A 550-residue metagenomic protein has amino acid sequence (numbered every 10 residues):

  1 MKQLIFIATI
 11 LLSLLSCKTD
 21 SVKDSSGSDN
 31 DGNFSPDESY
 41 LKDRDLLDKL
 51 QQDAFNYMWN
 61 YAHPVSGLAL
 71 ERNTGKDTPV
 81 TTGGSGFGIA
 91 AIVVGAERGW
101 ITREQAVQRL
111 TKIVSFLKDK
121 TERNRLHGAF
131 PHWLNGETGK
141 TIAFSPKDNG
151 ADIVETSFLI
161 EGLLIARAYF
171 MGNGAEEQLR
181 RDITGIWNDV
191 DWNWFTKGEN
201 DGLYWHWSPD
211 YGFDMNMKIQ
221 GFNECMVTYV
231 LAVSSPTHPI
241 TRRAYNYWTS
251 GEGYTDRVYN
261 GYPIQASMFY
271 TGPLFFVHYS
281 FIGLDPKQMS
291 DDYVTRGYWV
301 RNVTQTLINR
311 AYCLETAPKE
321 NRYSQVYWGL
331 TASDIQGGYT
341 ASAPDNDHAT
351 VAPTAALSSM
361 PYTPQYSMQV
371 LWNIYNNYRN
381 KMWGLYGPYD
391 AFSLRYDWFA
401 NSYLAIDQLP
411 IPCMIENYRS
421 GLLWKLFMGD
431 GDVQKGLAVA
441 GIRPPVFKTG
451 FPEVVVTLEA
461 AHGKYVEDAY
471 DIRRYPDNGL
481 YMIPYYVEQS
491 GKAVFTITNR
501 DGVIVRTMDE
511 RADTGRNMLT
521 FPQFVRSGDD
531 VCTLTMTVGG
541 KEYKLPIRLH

Functional and structural regions predicted by a protein language model:
M1-L4: Positively charged n-region of N-terminal signal peptides that target proteins for export
F6-L11: Hydrophobic helical h-region of N-terminal Sec-dependent signal peptides in bacterial secretory/periplasmic proteins
L14-S16: C-terminal motif of bacterial Sec signal peptides marking the signal peptidase cleavage site
K18-D20: Bacterial signal peptide processing site
D29-V455: Ser/Thr/Asn(+Pro)-rich, low-complexity disordered segments
V456-A469, R473, N478-I483, D529-H550: C-terminal tail/sorting-segment detector
G479-L480, K492, I504-G528, Y543: Glycine-centered tight-turn motifs at strand-turn-strand junctions
I497-V505, D530-C532: Short, glycine-anchored, charge-dense loop/turn motifs used at functional sites
